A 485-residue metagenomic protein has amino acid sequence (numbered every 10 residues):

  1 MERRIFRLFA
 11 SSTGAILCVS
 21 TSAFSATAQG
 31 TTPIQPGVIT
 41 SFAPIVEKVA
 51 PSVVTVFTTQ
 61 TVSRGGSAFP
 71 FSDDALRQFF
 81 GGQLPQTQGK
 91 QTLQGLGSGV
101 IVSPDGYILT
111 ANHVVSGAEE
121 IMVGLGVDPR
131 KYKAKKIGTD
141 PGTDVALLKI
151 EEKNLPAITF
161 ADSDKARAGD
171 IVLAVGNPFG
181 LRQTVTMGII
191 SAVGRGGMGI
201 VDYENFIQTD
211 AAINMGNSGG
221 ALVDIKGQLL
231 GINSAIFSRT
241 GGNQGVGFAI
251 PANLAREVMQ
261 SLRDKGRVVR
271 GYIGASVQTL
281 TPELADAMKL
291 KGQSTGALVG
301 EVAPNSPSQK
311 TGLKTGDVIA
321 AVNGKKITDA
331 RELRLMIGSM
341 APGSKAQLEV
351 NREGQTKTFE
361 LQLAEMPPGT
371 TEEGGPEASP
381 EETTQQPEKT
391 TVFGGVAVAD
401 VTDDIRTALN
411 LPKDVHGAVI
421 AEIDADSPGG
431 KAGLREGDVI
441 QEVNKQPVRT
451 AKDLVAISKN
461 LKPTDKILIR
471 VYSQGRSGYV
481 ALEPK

Functional and structural regions predicted by a protein language model:
M1-D74, L93-Q94, Y107, E120 (+2 more regions): N-terminal targeting leaders that route proteins to membranes or the secretory/organellar pathways
E2-A10, A26-T32, T40, P44 (+9 more regions): C-terminal recognition in membrane/secretory proteostasis and scaffolding
I34-P44, S63, Q86-D105, R130-K133 (+5 more regions): A conserved glycine-rich beta-strand in the N-terminal activation segment of trypsin-fold
I45, G124, K135-I137, N154-L181 (+3 more regions): Active-site substrate-binding loop(s) of clan PA
T61, P104, E119, T139-T143 (+4 more regions): Short, conserved beta-turn/loop elements at beta-strand boundaries and strand-helix junctions
V100, A212-I232, G429: Catalytic nucleophile loop of clan PA
S103-D105, L109-T143, I150-N154, S163: Catalytic-histidine neighborhood of serine endopeptidases, predominantly the chymotrypsin-like S1/PA family
V114, I158-D162, D170-E204, R239-G241 (+1 more regions): Flexible, gly/ser-rich surface segments that form the specificity/activation loops bordering the active-site cleft
